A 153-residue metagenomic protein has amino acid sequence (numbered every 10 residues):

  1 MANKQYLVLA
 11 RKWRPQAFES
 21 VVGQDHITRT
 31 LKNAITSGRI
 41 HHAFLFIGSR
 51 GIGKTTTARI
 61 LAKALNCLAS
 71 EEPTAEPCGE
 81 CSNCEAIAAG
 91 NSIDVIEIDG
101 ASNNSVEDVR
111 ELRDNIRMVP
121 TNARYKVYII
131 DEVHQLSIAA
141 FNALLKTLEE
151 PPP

Functional and structural regions predicted by a protein language model:
M1-P153: P-loop/Walker A NTP-binding region and its immediately flanking N-terminal helices in P-loop NTPase folds
